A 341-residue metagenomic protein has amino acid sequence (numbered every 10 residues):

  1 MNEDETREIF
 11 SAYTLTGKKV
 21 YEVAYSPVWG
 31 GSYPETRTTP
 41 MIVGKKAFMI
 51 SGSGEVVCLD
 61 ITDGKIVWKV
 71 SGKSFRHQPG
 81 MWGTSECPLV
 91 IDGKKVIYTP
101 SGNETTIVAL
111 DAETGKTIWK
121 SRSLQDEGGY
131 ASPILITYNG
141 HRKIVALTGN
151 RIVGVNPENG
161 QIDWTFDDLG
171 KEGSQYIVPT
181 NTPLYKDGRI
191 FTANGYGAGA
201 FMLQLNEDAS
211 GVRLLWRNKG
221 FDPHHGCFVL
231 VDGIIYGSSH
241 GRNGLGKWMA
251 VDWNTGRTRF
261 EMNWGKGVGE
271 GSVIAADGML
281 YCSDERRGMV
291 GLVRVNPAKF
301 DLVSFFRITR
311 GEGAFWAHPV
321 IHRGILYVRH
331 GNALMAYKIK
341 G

Functional and structural regions predicted by a protein language model:
M1-G341: Noncatalytic, solvent-exposed loop/strand surfaces of beta-propeller-type extracellular/periplasmic domains
